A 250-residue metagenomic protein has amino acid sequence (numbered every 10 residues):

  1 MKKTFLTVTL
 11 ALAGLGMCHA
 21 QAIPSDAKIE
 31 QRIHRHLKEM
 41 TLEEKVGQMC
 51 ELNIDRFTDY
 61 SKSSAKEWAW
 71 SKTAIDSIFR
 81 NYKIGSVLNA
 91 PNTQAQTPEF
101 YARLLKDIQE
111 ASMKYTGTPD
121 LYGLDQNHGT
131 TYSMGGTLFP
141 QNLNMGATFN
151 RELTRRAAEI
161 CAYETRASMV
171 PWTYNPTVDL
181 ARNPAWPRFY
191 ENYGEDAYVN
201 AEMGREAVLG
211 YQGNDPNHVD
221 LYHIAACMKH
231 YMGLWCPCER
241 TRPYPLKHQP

Functional and structural regions predicted by a protein language model:
M1-P24: Bacterial Sec-dependent N-terminal signal peptides
M17-P250: Glycoside hydrolase catalytic-domain context in secreted enzymes
